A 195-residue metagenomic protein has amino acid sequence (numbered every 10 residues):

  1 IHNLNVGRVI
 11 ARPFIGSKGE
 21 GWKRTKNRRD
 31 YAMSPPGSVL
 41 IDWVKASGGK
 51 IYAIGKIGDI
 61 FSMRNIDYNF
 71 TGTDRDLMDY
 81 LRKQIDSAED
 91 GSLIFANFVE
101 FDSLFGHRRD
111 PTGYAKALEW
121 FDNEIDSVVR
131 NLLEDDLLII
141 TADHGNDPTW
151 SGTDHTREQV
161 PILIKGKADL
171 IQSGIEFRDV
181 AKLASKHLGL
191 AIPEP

Functional and structural regions predicted by a protein language model:
I1-P195: Feature captures the catalytic ectodomains and active-site-proximal regions of enzymes that hydrolyze or transfer
